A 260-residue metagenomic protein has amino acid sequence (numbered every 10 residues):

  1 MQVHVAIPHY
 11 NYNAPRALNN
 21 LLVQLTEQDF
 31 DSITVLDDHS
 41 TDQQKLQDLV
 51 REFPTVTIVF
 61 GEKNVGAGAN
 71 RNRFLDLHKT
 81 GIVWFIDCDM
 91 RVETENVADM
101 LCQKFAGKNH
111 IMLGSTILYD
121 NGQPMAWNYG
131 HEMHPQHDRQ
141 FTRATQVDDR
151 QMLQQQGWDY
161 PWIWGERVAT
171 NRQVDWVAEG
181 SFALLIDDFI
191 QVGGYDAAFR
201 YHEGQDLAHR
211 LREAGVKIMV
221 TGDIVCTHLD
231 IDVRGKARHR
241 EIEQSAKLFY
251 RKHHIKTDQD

Functional and structural regions predicted by a protein language model:
Y12-E27: Short, well-formed alpha-helical segments that are part of the catalytic scaffolds of diverse glycosyltransferases
L36-L46, R91: A conserved acidic beta->alpha catalytic loop
V50-G66: Conserved donor nucleotide-binding strand/loop of the catalytic core
G61-H78: Glycine-rich, basic loop-to-helix element that forms the pyrophosphate-binding segment of sugar-nucleotide handling
G81-R91: Short beta-strand-to-loop acidic/aromatic patch adjacent to the donor-nucleotide binding site
N96-V147: Conserved donor NDP-sugar-binding/catalytic core segment of glycosyltransferases
Q146-L184: A recurrent flexible, glycine/aromatic-enriched loop bordering the glycosyltransferase active site that acts as
D175-G180, I190-R210, V216-V220, I224-C226: Donor nucleotide-sugar recognition loop
